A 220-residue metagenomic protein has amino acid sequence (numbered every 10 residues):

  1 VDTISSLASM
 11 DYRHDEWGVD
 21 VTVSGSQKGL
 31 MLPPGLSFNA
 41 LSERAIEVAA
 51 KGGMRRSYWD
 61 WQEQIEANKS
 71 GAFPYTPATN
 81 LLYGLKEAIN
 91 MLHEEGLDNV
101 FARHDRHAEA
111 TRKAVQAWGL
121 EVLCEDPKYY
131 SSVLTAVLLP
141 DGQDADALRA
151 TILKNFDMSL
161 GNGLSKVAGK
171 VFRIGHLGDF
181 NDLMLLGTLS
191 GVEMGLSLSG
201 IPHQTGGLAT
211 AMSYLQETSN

Functional and structural regions predicted by a protein language model:
V1-H14: Catalytic PLP-binding core of fold-type I/II PLP enzymes
V1-T3, T22-G25, L32, C124 (+1 more regions): General beta-strand structural signal in soluble alpha/beta enzymes
D15-Q27: Conserved active-site segment immediately N-terminal to the catalytic lysine that forms the internal aldimine
Q27-K113, A117: Active-site C-terminal subdomain of aminotransferase-like
E95-R103, A117-D126, G163-L164, S199-A209: Flexible, glycine/charged-enriched surface loops at secondary-structure junctions
E121-N155: Conserved PLP-binding catalytic core of the aspartate aminotransferase-like
I152-L160, E193-L196: A common structural junction motif
K166, K170-N220: PLP-dependent enzyme catalytic core of the Aspartate aminotransferase-like
